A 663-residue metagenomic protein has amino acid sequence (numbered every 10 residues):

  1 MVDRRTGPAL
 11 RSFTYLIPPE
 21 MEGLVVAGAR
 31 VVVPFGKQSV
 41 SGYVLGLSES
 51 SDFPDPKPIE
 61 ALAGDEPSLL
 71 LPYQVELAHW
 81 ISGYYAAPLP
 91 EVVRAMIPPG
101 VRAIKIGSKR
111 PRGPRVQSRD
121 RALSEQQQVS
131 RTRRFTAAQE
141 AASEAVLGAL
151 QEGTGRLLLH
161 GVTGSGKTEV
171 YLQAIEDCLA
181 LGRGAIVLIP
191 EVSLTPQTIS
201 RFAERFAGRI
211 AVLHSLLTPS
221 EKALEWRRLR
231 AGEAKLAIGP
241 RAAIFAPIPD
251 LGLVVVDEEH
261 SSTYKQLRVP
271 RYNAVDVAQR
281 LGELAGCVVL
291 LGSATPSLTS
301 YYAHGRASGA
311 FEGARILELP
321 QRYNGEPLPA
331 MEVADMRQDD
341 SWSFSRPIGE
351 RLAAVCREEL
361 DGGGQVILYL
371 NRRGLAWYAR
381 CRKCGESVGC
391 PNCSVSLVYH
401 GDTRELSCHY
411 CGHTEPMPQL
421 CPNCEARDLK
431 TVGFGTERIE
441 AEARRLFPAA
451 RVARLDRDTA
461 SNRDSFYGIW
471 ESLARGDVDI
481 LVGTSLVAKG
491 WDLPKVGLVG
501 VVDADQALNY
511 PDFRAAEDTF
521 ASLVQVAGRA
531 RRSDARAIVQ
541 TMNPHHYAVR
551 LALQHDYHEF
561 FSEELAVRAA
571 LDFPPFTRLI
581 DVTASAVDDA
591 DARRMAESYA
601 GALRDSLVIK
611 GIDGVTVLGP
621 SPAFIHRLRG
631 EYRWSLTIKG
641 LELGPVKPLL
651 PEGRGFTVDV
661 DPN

Functional and structural regions predicted by a protein language model:
M1-S293, T299-Y301, G305-E326, L360 (+3 more regions): Accessory, non-ATPase domains that flank or precede helicase/AAA+ motor cores in DNA-metabolism machines
I104-I106, A330-R337, G389, N462-A516 (+1 more regions): Accessory helical-bundle/CTD segments and flexible terminal tails appended to RecA-like ATPase motors
I175-C178, D340-Y369, M595: Conserved interdomain hinge at the start of the Helicase C-terminal
I210-P219, S261-Y272, D339-S345, D428-V432 (+2 more regions): Flexible beta-alpha connector loops of hexameric P-loop NTPases
T218-R230, R451-G483: Conserved helicase ATPase core of P-loop NTP-dependent helicases/translocases
P240-R241, D257-E259, R372, T484 (+1 more regions): Walker B catalytic acidic pair
G305-I348, F561, L565-F576: Interdomain hinge/linker at the junction between the two RecA-like core domains of SF2 helicases
L352-A353, D361-L446: Cys/His-rich short segments
